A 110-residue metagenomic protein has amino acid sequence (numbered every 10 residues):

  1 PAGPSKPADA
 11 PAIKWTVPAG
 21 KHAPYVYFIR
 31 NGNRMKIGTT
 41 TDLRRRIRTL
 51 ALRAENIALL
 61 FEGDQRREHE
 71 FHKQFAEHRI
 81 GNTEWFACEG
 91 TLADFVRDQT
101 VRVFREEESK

Functional and structural regions predicted by a protein language model:
P1-K110: Non-catalytic accessory segments flanking enzymatic or RNA/DNA-binding domains
